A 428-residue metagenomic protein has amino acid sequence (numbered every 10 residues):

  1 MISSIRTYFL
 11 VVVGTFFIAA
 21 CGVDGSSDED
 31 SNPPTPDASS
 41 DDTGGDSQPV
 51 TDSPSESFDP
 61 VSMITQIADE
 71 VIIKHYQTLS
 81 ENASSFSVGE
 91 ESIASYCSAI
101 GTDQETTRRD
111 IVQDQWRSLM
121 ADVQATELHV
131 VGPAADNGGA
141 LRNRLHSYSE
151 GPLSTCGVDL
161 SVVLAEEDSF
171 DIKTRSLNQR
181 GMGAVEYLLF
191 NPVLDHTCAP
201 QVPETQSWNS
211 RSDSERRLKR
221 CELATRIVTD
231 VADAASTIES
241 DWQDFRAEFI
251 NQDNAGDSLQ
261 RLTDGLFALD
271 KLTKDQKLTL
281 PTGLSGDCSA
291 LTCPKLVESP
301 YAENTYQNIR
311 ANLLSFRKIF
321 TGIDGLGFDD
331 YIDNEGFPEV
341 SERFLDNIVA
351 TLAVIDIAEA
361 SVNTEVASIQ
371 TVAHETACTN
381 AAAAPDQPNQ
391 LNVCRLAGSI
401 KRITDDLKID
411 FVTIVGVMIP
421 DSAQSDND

Functional and structural regions predicted by a protein language model:
M1-L10: Bacterial N-terminal signal peptides that target proteins for export
F17-A20: C-terminal motif of bacterial Sec signal peptides marking the signal peptidase cleavage site
D24-E56: Ser/Thr-rich, Pro/Gly/Ala-heavy low-complexity intrinsically disordered linkers and tails of secreted extracellular
P49-D428: Mature extracytoplasmic or organellar-lumen-exposed domains after removal of signal/transit peptides
